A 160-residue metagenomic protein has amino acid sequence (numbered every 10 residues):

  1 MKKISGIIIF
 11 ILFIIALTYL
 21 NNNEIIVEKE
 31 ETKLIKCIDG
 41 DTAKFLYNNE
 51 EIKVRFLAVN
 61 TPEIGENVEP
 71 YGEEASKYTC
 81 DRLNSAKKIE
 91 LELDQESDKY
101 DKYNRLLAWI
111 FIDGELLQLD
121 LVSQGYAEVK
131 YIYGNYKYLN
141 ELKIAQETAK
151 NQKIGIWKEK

Functional and structural regions predicted by a protein language model:
K2-K160: Small beta-barrel nucleic-acid-binding modules, primarily SNase/OB-fold domains and secondarily Tudor-like barrels
